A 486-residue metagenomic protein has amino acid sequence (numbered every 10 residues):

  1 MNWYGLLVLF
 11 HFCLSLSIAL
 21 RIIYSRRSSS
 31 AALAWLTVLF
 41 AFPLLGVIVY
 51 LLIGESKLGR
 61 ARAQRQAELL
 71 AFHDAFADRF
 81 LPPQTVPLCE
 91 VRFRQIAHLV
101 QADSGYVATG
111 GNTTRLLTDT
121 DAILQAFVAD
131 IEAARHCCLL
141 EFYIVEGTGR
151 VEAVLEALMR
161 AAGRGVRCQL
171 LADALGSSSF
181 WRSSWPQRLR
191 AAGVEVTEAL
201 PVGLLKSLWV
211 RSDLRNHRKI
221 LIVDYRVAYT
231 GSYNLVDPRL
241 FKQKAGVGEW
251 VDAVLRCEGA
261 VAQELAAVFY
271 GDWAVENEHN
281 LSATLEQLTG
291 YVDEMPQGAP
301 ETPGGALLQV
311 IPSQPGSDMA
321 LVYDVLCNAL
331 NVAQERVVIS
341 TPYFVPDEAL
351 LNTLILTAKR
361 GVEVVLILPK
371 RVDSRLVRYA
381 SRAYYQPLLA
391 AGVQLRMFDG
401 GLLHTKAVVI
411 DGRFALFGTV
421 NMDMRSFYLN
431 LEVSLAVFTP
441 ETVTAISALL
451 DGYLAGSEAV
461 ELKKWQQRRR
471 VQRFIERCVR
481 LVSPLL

Functional and structural regions predicted by a protein language model:
M1-D324, N328, V332, V372 (+5 more regions): N-terminal localization/anchoring segments of enzymes in phospholipid and broader phosphate metabolism
Y343-V365, P369, S374: Helical hairpin unit composed of two closely spaced alpha helices linked by a short loop
T353-T357, A383, G452: Short, solvent-exposed amphipathic alpha-helical segments in soluble enzyme and RNA/protein-processing domains
A380, G392: CN hydrolase (nitrilase-like) catalytic-core segments centered on the catalytic cysteine and neighboring Lys/Glu
L395-D399: Active-site donor-binding acidic/aromatic loop of nucleotide-activated sugar and phosphosugar transferases involved
K406: Catalytic-core elements of nucleic-acid end-processing and repair enzymes
